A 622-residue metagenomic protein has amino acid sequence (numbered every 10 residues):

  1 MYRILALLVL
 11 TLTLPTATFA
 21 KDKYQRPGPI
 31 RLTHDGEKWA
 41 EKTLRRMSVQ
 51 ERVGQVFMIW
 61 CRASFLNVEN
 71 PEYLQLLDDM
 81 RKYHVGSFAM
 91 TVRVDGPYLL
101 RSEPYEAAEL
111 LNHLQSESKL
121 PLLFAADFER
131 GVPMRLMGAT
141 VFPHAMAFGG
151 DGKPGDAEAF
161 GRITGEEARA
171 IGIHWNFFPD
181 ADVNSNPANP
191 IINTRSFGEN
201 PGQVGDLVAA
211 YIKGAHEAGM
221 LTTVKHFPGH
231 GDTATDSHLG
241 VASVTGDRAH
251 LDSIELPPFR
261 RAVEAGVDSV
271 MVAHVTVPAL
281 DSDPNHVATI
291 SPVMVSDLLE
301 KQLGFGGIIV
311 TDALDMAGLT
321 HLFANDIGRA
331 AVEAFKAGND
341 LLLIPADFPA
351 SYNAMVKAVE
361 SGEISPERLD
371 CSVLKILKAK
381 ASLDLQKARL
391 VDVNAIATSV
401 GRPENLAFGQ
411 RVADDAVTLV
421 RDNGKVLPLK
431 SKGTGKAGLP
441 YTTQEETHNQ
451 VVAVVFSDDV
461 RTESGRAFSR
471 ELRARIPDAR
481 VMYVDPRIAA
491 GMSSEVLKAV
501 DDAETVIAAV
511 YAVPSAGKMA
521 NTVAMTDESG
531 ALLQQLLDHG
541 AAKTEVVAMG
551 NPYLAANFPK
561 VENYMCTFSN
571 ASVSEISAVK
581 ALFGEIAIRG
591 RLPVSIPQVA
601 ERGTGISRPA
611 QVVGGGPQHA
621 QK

Functional and structural regions predicted by a protein language model:
M1-I4, A542: Positively charged n-region of N-terminal signal peptides that target proteins for export
L5-P15: Bacterial N-terminal signal peptides
A20-D78, P292, K301, L322-K622: Preference for extracellular/luminal or secreted protein segments
D35, T43, V49-P133, D182-R195: Short, well-ordered alpha-helical
R45-S48, E72-Q75, Y98-S118, L122 (+3 more regions): Second-shell residues forming the walls of enzyme active-site clefts
G54-W60, G86-T91, P121-A126, R130-V132 (+13 more regions): Structural recognition of the beta-strand scaffold that forms the well-ordered cores of secreted hydrolase catalytic
D79-R101, P187-A188, V263-H286, T311 (+1 more regions): Short acidic, glycine-rich surface-loop motifs adjacent to enzyme active sites
V141-G152, S196-G198: A charged helix-plus-loop insertion that forms the helical arch/lid used to bind and gate nucleic-acid substrates
